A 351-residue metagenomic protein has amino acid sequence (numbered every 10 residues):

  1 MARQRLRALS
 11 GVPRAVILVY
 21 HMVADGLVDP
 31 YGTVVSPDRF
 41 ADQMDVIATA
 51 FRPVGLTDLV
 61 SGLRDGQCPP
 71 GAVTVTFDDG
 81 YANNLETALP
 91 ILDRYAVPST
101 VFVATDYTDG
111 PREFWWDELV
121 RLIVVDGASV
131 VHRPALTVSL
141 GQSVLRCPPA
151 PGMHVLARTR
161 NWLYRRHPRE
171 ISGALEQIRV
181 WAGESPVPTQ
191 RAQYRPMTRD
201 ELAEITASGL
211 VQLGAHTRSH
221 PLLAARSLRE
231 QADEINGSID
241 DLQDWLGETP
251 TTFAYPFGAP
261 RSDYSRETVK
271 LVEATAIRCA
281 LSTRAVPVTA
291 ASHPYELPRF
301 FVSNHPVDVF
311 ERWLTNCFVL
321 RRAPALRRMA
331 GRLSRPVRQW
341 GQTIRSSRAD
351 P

Functional and structural regions predicted by a protein language model:
M1-T76, N83, F114-L122, D126 (+4 more regions): C-terminal active-site subregion of NodB/CE4 polysaccharide deacetylases
S10, R112-S208, R345: Extended, charge-rich helix/loop segments that form flexible, surface "patches" used to engage negatively charged
A24, V180-G183, L213-T217: Short, basic/glycine-rich phosphate-binding loops at helix/coil junctions that contact nucleotide phosphates
T87-T105: A short alpha/beta connector and helix-capping loop motif
T100-F102, L213-G214, R278-L281: Structural detector of well-ordered beta-strand residues that form the stable sheet scaffold of enzyme domains
T105-G110, A285-P287: Short beta-alpha junction loops
Y194-P196, V211, H216, A224: Active-site loop segments of alpha/beta catalytic cores
